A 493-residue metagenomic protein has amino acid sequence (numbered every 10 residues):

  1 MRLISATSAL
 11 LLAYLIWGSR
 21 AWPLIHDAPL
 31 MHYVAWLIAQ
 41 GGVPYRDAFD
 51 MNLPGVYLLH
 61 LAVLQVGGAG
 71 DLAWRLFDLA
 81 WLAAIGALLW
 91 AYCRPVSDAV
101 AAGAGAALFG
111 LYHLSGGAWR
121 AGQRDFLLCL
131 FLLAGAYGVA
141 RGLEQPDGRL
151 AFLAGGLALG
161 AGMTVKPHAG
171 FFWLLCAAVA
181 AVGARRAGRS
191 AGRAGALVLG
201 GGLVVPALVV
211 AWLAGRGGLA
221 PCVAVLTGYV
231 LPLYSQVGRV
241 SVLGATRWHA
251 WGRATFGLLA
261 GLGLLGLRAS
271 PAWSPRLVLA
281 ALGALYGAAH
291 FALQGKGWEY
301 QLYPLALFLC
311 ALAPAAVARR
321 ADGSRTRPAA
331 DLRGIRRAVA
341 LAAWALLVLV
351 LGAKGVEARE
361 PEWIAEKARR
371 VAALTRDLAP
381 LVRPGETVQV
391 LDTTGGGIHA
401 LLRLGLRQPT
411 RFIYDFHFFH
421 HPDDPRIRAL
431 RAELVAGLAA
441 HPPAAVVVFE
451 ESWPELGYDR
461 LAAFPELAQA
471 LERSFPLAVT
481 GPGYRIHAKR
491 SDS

Functional and structural regions predicted by a protein language model:
A87, W251-G287, A313: Hydrophobic, aromatic-rich transmembrane alpha-helices and their immediate juxtamembrane boundary segments
L89-L111, C129-L130, Q145-L150, R276-V278: Transmembrane-helix signature of polytopic, membrane-embedded enzymes that assemble or transfer cell-envelope glycans
R94, A99, G135-A154, A181-A184 (+2 more regions): Membrane-interface transmembrane helices that cradle and orient dolichyl/undecaprenyl
R141-G160, R189-G200, P275-L285: Short hydrophobic alpha-helices at membrane interfaces in multi-pass membrane enzymes
L150-P167, W173-A178, L203-V204, A284-A292: Membrane-interface alpha helices of multi-pass inner-membrane proteins
F171, A288, Q294-A330: Hydrophobic/aromatic-rich transmembrane helices and adjacent perimembrane loops
F172-L203, L267-P271, R319-R325, A330: Perimembrane helix-loop-helix junctions
L174, I364-H421, L434-G457, H487: Short periplasmic/luminal acceptor-recognition loop of GT-C membrane glycosyltransferases, typified by
